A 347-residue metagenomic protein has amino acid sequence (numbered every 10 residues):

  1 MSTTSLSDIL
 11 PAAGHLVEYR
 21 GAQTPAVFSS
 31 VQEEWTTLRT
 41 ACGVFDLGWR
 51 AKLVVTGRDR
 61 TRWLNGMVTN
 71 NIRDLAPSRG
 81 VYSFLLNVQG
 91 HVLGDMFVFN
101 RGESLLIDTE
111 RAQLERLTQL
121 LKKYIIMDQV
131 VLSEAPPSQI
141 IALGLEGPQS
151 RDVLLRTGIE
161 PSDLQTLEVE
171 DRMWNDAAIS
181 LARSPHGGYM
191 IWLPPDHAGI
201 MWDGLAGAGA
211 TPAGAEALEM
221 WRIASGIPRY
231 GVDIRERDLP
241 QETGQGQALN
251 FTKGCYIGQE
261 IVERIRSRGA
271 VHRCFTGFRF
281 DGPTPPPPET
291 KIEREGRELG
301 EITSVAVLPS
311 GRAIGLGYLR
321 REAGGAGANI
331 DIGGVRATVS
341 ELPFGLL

Functional and structural regions predicted by a protein language model:
M1-S2, S225, L347: Helix-rich terminal scaffold detector
M1-Y82, L86, H91-L93: Acidic, proline/glycine-enriched N-terminal capping motif
G43, K52, D74-L75, G94-R222 (+1 more regions): Acidic, low-complexity central loop/insert segments
G57, I107, L145-G147, I191 (+4 more regions): Residue-level signal for inorganic ion chemistry
D59-L64, L114-R116, S150-L154, D196-G204 (+2 more regions): Short, conserved charged micro-motifs
M96, R237, T243-Q259, E263-L347: Glycine-rich, small/acidic residue-mixed loop/short-helix segments
W221-T243: Short, conserved active-site entrance elements at the starts or edges of catalytic domains
